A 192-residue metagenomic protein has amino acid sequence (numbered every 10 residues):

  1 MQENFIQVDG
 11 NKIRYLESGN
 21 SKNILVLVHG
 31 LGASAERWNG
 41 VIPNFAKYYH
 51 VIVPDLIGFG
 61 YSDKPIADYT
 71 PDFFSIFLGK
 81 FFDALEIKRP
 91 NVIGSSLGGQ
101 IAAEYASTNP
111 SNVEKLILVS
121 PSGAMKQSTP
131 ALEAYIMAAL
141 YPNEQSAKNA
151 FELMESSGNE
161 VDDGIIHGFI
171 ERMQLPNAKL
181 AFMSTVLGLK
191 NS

Functional and structural regions predicted by a protein language model:
M1-F5: An N-terminal hydrophobic leader/cap segment in hydrolases
V8-G10, L16, V53-G94, I101: Active-site loop/oxyanion-hole signature of alpha/beta-hydrolase fold enzymes
N11-Y61: Conserved HGGG/HGGXW glycine-rich cap/lid loop of the alpha/beta-hydrolase fold
N23-I24, Y48-H50, E86-N91, N112-K115: Structural signature of beta-strand start/N-cap positions in the alpha/beta core of ABC transporter nucleotide-binding
R37-N39, S62-D68, Q127-P130: Conserved catalytic-core motifs of eukaryotic protein kinase domains, centered on the activation segment
N39, G79, A103-S107, M183: Short, hydrophobic alpha-helix immediately C-terminal to the catalytic nucleophile
Q100-T108, V113-N143: Flexible "cap/lid" loop of the alpha/beta hydrolase fold
Q127, E144-S192: Conserved alpha/beta-hydrolase catalytic His-Asp/Glu region
